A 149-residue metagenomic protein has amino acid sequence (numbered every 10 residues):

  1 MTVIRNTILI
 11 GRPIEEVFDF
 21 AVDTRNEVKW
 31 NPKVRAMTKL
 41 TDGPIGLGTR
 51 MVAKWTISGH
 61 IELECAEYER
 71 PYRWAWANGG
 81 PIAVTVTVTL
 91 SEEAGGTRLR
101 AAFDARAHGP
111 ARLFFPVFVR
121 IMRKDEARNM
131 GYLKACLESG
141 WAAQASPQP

Functional and structural regions predicted by a protein language model:
M1, T56-S58, P81-A83: Glycine-centered tight beta-turn/hairpin loop motif at sheet-sheet or coil-to-beta transitions
M1-D42, P149: Hydrophobic ligand-binding cavity/cleft-lining segments
N6-I8, I61-E67, T85-E92, F103: Hydrophobic/aromatic beta-strand elements that line small-molecule binding cavities or substrate pockets in beta-rich
T7-G11, T38, K54, E64 (+2 more regions): Generic structural detector for well-ordered beta-strands
I14-E15, D42, A66-P71, T89-R98: A short, structured loop/turn motif at beta-sheet edges
V34-K39, Y132-P149: Short, highly charged C-terminal tails/helix-capping segments
P44-V52, Y68-W76: Short, hydrophobic/aromatic-rich segments at coil-to-beta transitions
A77-R128, Y132-A135, Q144-S146: Beta-strand/loop substructures that line and gate deep hydrophobic ligand-binding cavities in soluble
